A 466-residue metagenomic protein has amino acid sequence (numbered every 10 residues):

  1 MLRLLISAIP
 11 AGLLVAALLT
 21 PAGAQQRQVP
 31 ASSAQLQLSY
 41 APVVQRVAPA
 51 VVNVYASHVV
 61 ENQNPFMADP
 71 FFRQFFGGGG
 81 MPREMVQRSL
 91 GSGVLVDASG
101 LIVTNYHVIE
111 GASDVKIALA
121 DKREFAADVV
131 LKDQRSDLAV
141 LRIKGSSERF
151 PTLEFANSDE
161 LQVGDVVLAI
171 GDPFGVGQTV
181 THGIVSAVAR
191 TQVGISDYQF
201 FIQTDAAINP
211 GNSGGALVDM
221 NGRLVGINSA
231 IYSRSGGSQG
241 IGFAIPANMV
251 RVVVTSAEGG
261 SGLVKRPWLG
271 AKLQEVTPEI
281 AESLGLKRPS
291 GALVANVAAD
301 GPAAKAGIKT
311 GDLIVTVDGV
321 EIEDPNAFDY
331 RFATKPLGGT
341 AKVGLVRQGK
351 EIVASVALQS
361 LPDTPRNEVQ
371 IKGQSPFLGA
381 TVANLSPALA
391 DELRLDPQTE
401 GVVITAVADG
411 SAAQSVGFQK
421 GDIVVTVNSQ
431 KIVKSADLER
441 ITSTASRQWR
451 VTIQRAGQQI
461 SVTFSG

Functional and structural regions predicted by a protein language model:
L2-A8, A16-A31, L38-P42, S92-V94 (+8 more regions): C-terminal recognition in membrane/secretory proteostasis and scaffolding
Q25-P42, R46-I102, E110-A112, R123-E124 (+6 more regions): Glycine-biased strand-turn-strand hairpin within the trypsin-fold
R27-Q28, S33, Y40, N62-N64 (+7 more regions): Active-site loop architecture of trypsin-fold serine endopeptidases
Q37-V44, A48-V51, A68-R73, S99 (+12 more regions): Extracytoplasmic/secreted envelope proteins and their assembly/folding machinery, especially bacterial periplasmic
V54-S57, A98, N105, G111 (+13 more regions): Residue-level recognition of beta-strand microenvironments
S57-V59, A118-A120, I170, G344-V346 (+1 more regions): A generic structural motif
L90, V96-D97, L119, E124 (+3 more regions): Short, acidic, Ser/Thr-enriched surface-loop or helix-capping motifs
L101, R123, A156-G177, A257: Short glycine/Trp-rich loop-beta-loop segment that forms part of the substrate-binding cleft
